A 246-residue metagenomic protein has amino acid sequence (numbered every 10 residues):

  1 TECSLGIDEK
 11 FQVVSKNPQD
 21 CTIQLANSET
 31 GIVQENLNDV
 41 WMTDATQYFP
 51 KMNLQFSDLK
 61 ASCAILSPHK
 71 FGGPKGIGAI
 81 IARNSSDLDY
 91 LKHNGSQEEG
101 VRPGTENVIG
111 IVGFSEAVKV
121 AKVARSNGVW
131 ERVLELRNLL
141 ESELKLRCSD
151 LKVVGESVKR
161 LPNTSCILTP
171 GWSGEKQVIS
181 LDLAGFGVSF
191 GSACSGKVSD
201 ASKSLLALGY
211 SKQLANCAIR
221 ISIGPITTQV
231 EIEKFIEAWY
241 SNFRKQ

Functional and structural regions predicted by a protein language model:
T1-Q246: Pyridoxal 5′-phosphate
